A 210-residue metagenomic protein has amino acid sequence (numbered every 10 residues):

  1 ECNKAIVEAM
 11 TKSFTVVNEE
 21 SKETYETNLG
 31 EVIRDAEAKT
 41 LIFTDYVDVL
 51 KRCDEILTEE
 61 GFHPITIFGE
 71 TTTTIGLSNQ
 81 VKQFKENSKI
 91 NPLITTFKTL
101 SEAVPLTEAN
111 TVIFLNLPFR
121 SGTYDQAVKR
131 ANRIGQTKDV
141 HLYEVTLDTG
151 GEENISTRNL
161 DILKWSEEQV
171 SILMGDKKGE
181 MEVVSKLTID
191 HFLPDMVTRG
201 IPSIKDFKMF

Functional and structural regions predicted by a protein language model:
E1-L57: Conserved helicase/translocase motor-coupling segment
V32-D35, Q83-N87, V104-L106: Conserved catalytic network of the ASCE P-loop NTPase/AAA+ motor domain
A38, F62, T111: Short phosphate-binding/catalytic loops that engage adenosine nucleotides
L41-F43, K51, G61-L100: Conserved helicase ATPase core of P-loop NTP-dependent helicases/translocases
D45, G69, L117, V145-L147: Cofactor-binding loop segments of dinucleotide-utilizing enzymes, especially the Rossmann-like FAD- and NAD(P)+-binding
L50-E55, S78-V81, N91-D139: SF2 helicase motor core recognition
F119-V128, N132-F210: A conserved SF2-helicase RecA2
